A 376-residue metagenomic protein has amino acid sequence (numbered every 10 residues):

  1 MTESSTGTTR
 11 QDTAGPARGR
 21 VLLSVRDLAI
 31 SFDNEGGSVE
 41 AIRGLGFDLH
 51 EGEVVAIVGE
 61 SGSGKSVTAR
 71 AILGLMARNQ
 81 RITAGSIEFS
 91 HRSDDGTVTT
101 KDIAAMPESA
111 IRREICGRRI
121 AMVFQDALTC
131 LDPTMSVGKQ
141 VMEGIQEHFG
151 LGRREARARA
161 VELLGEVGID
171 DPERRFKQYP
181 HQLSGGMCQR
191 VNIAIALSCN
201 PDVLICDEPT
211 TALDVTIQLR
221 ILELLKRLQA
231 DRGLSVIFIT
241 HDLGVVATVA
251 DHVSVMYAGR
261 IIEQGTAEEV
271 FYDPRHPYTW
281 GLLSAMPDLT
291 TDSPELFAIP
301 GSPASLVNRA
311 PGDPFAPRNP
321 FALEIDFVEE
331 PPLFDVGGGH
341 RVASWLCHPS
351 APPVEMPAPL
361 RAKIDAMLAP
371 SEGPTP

Functional and structural regions predicted by a protein language model:
G15-V21, G96-T100, E173-R174, T266-G373: Short catalytic/signature loops enriched in Gly
A17-L22, S31-G44, L75-R81, R92-T99 (+4 more regions): A short, flexible loop at the N-terminus of ABC-type nucleotide-binding domains that lies
V58-G59: The feature captures the beta-strand-to-loop junction immediately N-terminal to the Walker
G74, I205-P209, L213-E295: P-loop NTP-binding/switch modules centered on Walker-like glycine-rich loops
D94-A121, E147, R153, E269-P274 (+1 more regions): ABC ATPase NBD coupling module
E155-R174, L283: Conserved ABC ATPase "signature" region
S198-D202: A short, proline-enriched helix->beta-strand linker immediately N-terminal to the Walker B motif in ABC-type P-loop
